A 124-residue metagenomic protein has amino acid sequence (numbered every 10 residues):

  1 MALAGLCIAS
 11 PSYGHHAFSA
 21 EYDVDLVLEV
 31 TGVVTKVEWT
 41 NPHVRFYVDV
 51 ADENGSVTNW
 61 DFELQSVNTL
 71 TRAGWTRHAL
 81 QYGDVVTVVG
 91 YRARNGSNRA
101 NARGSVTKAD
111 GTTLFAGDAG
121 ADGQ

Functional and structural regions predicted by a protein language model:
M1-A2, S12: Cleavable N-terminal signal peptides
Y13-L28: Short boundary/loop segments of OB/S1/cold-shock single-stranded nucleic-acid-binding domains
V30-V34: Conserved hydrophobic positions within beta-strands
T40-A51: Short aromatic-glycine-enriched beta-strand elements
L64-R72: Short, structured beta-strand/loop micro-motifs enriched in basic residues and often containing a Trp
R72-V88: Short nucleic-acid-contacting surface segments enriched for D/E, G, S/T with interspersed K/R
A93-D118: OB-fold/S1-family single-stranded nucleic acid-binding modules
